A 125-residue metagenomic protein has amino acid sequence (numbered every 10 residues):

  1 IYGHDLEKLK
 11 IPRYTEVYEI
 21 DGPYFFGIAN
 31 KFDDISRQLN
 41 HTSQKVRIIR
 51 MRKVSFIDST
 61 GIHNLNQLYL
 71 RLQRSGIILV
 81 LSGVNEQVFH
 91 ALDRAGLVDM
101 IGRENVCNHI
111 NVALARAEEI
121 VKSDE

Functional and structural regions predicted by a protein language model:
Y2-E125: Structured cytosolic domains appended to multi-pass membrane proteins
